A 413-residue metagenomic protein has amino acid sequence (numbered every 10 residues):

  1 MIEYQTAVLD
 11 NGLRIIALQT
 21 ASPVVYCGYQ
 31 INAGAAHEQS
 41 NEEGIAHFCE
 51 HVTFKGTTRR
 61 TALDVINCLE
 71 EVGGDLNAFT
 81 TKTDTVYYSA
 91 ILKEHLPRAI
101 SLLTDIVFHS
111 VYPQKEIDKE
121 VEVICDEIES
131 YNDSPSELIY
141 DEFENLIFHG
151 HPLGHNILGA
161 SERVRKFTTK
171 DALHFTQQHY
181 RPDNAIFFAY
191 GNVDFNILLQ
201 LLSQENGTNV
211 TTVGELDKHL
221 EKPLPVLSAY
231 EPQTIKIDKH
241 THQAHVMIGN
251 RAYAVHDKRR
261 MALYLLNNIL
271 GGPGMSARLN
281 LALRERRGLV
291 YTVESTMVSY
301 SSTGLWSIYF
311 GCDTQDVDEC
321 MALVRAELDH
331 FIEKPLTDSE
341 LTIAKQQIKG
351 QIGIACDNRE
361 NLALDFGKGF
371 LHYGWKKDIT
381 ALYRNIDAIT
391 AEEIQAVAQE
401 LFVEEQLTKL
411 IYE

Functional and structural regions predicted by a protein language model:
M1-V25: N- or domain-start disorder-to-order transition segments that initiate the globular core
E3, V8, D64-H219, P225-V226 (+5 more regions): Charge-rich, well-structured scaffold segments of protease-associated domains
I16, Y26-Q30, T53, N77-F79 (+2 more regions): Short, conserved beta-strand segments within well-ordered enzyme catalytic domains that often line or immediately flank
Q19-P23, G28-Q30, G214-S276: His/Glu-based metal-binding/catalytic segments typifying zinc-dependent metallopeptidases
A33-E42: Short pre-active-site segment immediately N-terminal to the catalytic Zn-binding motif
G44-T57: Active-site SXXK
